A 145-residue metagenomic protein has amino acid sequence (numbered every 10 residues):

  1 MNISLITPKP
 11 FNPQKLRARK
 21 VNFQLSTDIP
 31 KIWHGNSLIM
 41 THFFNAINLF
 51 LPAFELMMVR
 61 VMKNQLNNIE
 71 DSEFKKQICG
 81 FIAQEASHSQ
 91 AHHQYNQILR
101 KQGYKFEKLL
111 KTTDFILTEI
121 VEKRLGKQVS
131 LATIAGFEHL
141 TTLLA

Functional and structural regions predicted by a protein language model:
N2-A145: Non-heme di-metal
